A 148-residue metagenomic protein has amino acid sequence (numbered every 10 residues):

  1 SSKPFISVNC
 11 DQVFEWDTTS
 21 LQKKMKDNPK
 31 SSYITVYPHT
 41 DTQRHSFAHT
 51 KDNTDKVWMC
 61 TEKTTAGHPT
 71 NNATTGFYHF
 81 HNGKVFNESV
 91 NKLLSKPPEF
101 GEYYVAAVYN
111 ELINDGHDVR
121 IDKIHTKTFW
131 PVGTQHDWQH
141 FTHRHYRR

Functional and structural regions predicted by a protein language model:
S1-F47, E88: Conserved beta-loop-beta/alpha segment of the NTase-like Rossmann-fold superfamily that binds/positions NTPs
S1-I6, N53-T54, H143-Y146: A polyampholytic, Gly/Pro-enriched intrinsically disordered region
T19-S20, V132-T134: Short secondary-structure transition/capping segments
K23-K26, H49-D55, W138-H140: Short, hinge-like loop/turn segments at secondary-structure boundaries
K30-A73: Anionic-ligand binding region
K56-W130, H136-R148: Catalytic-core segments of class I nucleotidyltransferases/pyrophosphorylases that form NMP-activated intermediates
